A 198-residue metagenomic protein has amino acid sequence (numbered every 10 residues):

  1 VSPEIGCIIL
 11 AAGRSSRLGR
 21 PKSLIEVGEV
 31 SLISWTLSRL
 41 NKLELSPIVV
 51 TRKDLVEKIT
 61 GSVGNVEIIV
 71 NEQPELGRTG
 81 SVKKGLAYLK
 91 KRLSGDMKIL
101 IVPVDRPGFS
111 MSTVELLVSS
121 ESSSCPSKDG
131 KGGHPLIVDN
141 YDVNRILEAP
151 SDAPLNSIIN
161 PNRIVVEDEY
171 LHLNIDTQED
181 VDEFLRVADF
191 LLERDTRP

Functional and structural regions predicted by a protein language model:
V1-E4, N144-P198: Conserved alpha/beta core of the MobA/IspD/sugar-nucleotide pyrophosphorylase nucleotidyltransferase superfamily
S2-K53: N-terminal glycine-rich phosphate-binding loop and ensuing alpha1 helix
E4-G6, N41-S46, S62-E67, G95 (+3 more regions): Short glycine/proline-enriched coil/turn segments at helix->beta-strand junctions
I25, E67-I69, I164, L173-N174: Structural signal for short hydrophobic segments within the conserved structured cores of catalytic domains across
E26, G108, I137, N174-I175: Short aromatic/basic micro-patch
S34-K98, S112: Conserved N-terminal catalytic core of the sugar/cofactor nucleotidyltransferase
E75-R145: Conserved beta-loop-beta/alpha segment of the NTase-like Rossmann-fold superfamily that binds/positions NTPs
